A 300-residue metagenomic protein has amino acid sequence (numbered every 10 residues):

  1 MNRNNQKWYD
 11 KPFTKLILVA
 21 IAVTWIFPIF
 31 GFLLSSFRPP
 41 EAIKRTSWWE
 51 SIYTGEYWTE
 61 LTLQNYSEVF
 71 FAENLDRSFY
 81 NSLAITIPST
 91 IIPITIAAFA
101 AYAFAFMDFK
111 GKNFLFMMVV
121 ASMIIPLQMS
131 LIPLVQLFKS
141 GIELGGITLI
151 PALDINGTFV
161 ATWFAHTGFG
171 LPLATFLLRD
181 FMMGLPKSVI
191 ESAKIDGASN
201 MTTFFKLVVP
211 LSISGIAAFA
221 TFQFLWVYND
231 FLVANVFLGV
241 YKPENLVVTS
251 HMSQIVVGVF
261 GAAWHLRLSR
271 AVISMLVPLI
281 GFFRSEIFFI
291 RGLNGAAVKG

Functional and structural regions predicted by a protein language model:
N2-G300: A structural signal for multi-pass alpha-helical bundles of membrane permease subunits that mediate small-molecule
